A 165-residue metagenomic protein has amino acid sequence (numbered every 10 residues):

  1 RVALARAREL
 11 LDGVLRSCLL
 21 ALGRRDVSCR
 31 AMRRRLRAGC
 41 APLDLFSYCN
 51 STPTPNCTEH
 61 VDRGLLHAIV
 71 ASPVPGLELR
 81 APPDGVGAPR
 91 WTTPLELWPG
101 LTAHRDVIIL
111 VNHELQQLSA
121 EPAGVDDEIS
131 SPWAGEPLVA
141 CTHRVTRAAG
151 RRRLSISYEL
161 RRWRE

Functional and structural regions predicted by a protein language model:
R1-A5: Short histidine-centered catalytic/ligand-binding loop motif
R6-P82: Conserved double-stranded beta-helix
A71-E165: Catalytic core of Fe(II)/2-oxoglutarate
